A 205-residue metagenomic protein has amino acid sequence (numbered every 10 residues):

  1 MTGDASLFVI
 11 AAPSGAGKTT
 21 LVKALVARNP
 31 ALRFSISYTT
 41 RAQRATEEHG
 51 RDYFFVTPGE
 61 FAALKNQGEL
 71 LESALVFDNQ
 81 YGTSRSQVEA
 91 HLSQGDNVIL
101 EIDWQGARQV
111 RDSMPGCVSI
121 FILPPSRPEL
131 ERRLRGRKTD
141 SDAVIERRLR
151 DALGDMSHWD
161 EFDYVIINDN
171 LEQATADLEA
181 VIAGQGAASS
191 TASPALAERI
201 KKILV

Functional and structural regions predicted by a protein language model:
M1-L7, P30: Extreme N-terminal, non-catalytic leader segments that precede Walker-type/kinase nucleotide-binding cores
A11-P13: P-loop (Walker A) phosphate-binding loop of NTP-binding proteins
K18: Conserved lysine of the Walker
L21-V22: Post-Walker A alpha-helix
V26-S35: Post-Walker A helix-loop "phosphate-sensing" segment adjacent to the P-loop in P-loop NTPases
S37-V98, W104-R108: ATP-dependent small-molecule kinase phosphotransfer cores that center on conserved nucleotide phosphate-binding segments
V98-D103, D112-G136, I167-N168: Conserved phosphate-donor/acceptor-positioning beta-strand/loop module used by diverse small-molecule
S157-V205: NTP-dependent small-molecule kinase module
